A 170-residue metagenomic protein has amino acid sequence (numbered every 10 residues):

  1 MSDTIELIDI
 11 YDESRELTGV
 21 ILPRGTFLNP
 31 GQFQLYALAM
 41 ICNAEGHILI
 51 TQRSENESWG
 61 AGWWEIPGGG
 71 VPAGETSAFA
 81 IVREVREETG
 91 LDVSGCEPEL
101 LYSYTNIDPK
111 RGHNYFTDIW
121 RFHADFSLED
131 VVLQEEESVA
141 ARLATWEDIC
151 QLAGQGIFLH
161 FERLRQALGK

Functional and structural regions predicted by a protein language model:
S2-D3, Q34, N43, S58-W59 (+2 more regions): A generic fold-level signal
S2-L38, A44: Acidic, metal-coordinating catalytic segment for phosphate/diphosphate chemistry, firing primarily on the Nudix
T18, E99-L101: Local beta-strand/beta-hairpin segments that build beta-sheet-rich folds
L22-G25, A73, Y102-I107, G112-K170: Nudix hydrolase/Nudix homology domain
N29-G31, W59-E65, A141-T145: A short, polar/proline- and glycine-enriched secondary-structure boundary/capping micro-motif
Y36-G68: A glycine-rich, hydrophobic loop/mini-helix early in the fold
A39, P67, L100, D118-W120: A structural signal for short, well-ordered beta-strand segments
L49-I50, I66-E99: The catalytic Nudix box helix
